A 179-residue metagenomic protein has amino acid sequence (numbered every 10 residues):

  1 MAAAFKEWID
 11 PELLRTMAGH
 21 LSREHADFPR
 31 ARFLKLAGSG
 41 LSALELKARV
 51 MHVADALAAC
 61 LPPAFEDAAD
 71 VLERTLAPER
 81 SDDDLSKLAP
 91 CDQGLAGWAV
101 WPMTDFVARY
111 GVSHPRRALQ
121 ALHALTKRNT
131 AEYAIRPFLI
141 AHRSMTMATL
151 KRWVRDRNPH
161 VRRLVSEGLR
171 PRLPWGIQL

Functional and structural regions predicted by a protein language model:
M1-L179: Surface-facing alpha-helical segments and adjacent helix-coil boundary elements at the starts of domains
